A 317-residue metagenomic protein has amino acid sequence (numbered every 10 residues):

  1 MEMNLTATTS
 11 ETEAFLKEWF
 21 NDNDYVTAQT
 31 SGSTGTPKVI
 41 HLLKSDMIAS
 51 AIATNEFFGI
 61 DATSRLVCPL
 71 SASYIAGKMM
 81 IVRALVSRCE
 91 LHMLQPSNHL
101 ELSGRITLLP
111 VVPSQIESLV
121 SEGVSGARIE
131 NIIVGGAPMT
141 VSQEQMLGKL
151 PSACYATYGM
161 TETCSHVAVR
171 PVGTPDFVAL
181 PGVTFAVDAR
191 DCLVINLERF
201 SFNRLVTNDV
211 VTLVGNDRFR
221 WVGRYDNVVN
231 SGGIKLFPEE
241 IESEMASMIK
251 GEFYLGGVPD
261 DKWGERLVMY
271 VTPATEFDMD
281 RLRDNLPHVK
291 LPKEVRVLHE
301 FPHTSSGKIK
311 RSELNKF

Functional and structural regions predicted by a protein language model:
T9-Q29, A62-T63: Conserved pre-ATP/AMP-binding loop-to-beta segment of ANL
Y25-A49, G59-D61: Conserved AMP-binding A3 loop
S33, G136, G159, D209 (+1 more regions): Active-site glycine-centered loops adjacent to acidic/histidine catalytic or metal-binding residues that shape
H41-A49, R65-S118: AMP-binding/adenylate-forming
E122-G173: Gly/Ser/Thr-rich phosphate-binding loop
P138, V167-V206: Adenylate-forming AMP-binding core of the ANL superfamily, especially NRPS adenylation
L205-K290: AMP-binding/adenylate-forming catalytic core of the ANL superfamily
V268-Y270, R281-F317: Conserved C-terminal "lid"/linker of ANL adenylate-forming enzymes
